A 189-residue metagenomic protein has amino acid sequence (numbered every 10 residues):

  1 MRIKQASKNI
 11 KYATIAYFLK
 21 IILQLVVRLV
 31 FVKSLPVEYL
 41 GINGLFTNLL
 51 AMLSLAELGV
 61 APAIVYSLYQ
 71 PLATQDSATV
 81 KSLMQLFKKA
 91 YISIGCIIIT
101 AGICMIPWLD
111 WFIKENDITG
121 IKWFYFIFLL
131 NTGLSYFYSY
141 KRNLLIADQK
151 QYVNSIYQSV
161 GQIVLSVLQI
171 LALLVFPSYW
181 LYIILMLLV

Functional and structural regions predicted by a protein language model:
M1-Q24, A78-Q85, I121: N-terminal membrane topogenesis motif
R2, T47, A90-V189: Hydrophobic transmembrane helix module of multi-pass membrane transport proteins
K8-R28, L40, G161, L185-V189: Transmembrane helical elements of multi-pass membrane transporters/channels
L23, V27, G44-L72, Y91-I94 (+1 more regions): Small-residue-rich midsections of specific transmembrane alpha-helices
L25-L40, D110-K114, L173-V175: Helix-terminus/linker motif at the lipid-water interface of multi-pass membrane proteins
F31-L55, Y179-I184: Interfacial/gating helices of multi-pass transporter permease domains
V32, L68-A73, D110, I146: Helix-terminus/helix-capping segments at the ends of transmembrane helices and short amphipathic helices
